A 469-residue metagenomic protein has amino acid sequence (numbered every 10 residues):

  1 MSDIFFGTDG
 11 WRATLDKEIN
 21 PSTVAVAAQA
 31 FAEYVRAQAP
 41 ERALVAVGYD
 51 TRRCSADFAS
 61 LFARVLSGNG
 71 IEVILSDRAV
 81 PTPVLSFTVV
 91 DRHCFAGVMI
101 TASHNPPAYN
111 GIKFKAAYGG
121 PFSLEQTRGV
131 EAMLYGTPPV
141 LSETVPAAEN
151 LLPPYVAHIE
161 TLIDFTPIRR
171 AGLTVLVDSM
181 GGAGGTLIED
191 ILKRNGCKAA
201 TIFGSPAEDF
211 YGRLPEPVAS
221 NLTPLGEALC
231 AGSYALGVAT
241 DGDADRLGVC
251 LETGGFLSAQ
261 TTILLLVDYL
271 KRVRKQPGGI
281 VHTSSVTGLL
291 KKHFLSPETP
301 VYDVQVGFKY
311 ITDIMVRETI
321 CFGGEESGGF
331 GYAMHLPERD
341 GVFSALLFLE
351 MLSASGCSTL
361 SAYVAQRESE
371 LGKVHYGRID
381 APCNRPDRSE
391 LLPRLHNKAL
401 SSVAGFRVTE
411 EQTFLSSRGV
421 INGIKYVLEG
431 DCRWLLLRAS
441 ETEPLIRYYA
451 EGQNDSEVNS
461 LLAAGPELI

Functional and structural regions predicted by a protein language model:
M1, T14, E18, N110-C230: Gly/Ser/Thr-enriched, mixed-charge loops and adjacent short helices that form phosphate/oxyanion-binding elements
M1-N69, F95-A96, V145-V175: An N-terminal, well-structured beta->alpha segment
D9, V47, L85, V98 (+12 more regions): Buried hydrophobic positions in well-ordered alpha/beta secondary-structure cores of metabolic enzymes
E33, L44-N110, D190-C250: N-terminal small/polar loop signature for handling phosphorylated ligands or for N-terminal nucleophile
V47-T51, V177-S179, L251, M334 (+1 more regions): Short glycine-centered, acidic/aromatic-flanked micro-motifs in structured strand/loop junctions that mark active-site
I74-T82, F256-A259, H282-T283, V304-Q305: Active-site nucleophile and cofactor-binding loops and adjacent substrate-binding regions of central metabolic enzymes
P107-A108, A116-S123, A132, P224-E298: Replace "Mg2+/Mn2+-dependent" with "divalent metal-dependent
L236, R272, Q276-Y449, D455-I469: Phosphate-binding and adjacent anionic-ligand microenvironments
